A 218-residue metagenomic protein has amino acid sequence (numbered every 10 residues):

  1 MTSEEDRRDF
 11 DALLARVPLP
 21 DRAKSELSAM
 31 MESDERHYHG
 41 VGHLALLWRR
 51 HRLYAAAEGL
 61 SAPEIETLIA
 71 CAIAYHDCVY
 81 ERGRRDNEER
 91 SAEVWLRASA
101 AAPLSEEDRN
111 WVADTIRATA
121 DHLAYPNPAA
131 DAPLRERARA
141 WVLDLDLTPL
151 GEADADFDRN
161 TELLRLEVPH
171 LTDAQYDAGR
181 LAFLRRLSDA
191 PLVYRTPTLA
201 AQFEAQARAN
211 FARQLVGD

Functional and structural regions predicted by a protein language model:
M1-L13, E32-H39, R49-S61, Y75 (+2 more regions): Divalent metal-dependent phosphate-bond-processing catalytic cores, especially two-metal-ion Mg2+/Mn2+ enzymes that act
R7, D11, K24-S25, W48 (+4 more regions): An amphipathic alpha-helix signature
L13-M30, H43: Short alpha-helical hairpin
D34-L46, Y80-R90: Active-site metal-coordination segments of metallo-dependent hydrolases
H39, P63-T67, D108: Secondary-structure capping and boundary motifs in well-ordered enzyme cores
L47, E66-R82, S91, V112-A120: His-Asp-centered metal-binding catalytic motifs of divalent-metal-dependent phosphohydrolases/nucleases
S91-P126: Histidine- and acidic-residue-rich, metal-dependent catalytic cores
